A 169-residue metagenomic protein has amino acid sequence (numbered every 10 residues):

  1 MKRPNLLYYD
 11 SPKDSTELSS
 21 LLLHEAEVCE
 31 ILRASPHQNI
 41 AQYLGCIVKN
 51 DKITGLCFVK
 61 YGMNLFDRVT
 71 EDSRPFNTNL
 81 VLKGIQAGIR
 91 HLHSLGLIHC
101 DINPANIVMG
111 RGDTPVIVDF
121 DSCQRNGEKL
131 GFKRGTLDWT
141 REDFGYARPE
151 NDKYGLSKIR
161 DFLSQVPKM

Functional and structural regions predicted by a protein language model:
M1-A34: ATP-binding glycine-rich loop module of kinase domains
Q42-K52: Short beta-strand micro-motifs within the conserved protein kinase catalytic domain, predominantly in the N-lobe
N50-N64: Conserved short submotifs of the Hanks-type protein kinase catalytic core that shape the nucleotide-binding pocket
L65-R74: AlphaC helix of the protein kinase catalytic domain
V81-L82: Activation segment signature within eukaryotic-like protein kinase domains
I85-L92: Conserved hydrophobic alpha-helix
H93-G110: Catalytic-loop of the protein kinase fold
R111-M169: C-lobe/activation-segment region of protein kinase-like
